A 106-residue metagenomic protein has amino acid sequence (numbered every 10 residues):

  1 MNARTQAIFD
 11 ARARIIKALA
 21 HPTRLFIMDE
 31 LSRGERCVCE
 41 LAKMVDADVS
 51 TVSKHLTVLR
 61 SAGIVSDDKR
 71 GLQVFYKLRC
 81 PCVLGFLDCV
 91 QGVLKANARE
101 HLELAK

Functional and structural regions predicted by a protein language model:
N2, A7-T51, Q73-V83: N-terminal helix-turn-helix DNA-binding core of bacterial DNA-binding proteins
A11, F75-K106: Conserved segment of winged-helix/HTH DNA-binding domains
R24, H55, G63, G71: Conserved phosphate-binding and hydrolysis motifs of nucleotide-dependent enzymes
K43, K54, R60-S61: Alpha-helical residues within the helix-turn-helix
R60-R70, K77: Beta-hairpin "wing" of winged helix-turn-helix
